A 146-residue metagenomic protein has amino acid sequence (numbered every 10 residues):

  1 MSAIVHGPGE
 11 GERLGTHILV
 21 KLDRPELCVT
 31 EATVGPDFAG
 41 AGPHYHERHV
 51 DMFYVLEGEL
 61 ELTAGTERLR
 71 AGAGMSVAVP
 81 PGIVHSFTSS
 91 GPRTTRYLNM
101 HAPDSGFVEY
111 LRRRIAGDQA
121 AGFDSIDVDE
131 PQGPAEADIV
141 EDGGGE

Functional and structural regions predicted by a protein language model:
M1-C28, P36, I115-E146: A short, N-terminal "cap"/entry segment at the start of jelly-roll beta-barrel domains of the cupin/DSBH fold
V5, G11, T66-V84: Short acidic-glycine-tyrosine-enriched beta hairpin
V20-L22, A41-E47, T88-S90: Short histidine-centered beta-strand/loop micro-motifs that create catalytic or ligand/metal-coordination sites
P25, A73, P81-V108: Ligand-binding loop in jelly-roll beta-barrel domains
V29-T33, M52, R68, S76-A78 (+1 more regions): Conserved hydrophobic/aromatic beta-strand scaffold that supports enzyme active sites
T30-H46: Conserved short histidine dyad/triad with adjacent acidic residue
R48-L60: Glycine- and acidic-residue-biased ligand/ion/polar-headgroup-sensing regions
M100-F123: A hydrophobic/aromatic-rich effector-binding and dimerization subdomain of bacterial HTH-type transcriptional regulators
